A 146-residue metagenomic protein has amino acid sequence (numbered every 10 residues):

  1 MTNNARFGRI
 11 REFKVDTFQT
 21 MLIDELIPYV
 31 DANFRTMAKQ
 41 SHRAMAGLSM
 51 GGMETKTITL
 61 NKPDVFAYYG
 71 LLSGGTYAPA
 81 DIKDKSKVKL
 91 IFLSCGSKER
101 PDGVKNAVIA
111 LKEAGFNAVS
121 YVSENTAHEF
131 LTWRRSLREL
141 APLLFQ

Functional and structural regions predicted by a protein language model:
M1-Q146: Non-catalytic cap/lid and distal C-terminal segments of serine-dependent acyl enzymes
